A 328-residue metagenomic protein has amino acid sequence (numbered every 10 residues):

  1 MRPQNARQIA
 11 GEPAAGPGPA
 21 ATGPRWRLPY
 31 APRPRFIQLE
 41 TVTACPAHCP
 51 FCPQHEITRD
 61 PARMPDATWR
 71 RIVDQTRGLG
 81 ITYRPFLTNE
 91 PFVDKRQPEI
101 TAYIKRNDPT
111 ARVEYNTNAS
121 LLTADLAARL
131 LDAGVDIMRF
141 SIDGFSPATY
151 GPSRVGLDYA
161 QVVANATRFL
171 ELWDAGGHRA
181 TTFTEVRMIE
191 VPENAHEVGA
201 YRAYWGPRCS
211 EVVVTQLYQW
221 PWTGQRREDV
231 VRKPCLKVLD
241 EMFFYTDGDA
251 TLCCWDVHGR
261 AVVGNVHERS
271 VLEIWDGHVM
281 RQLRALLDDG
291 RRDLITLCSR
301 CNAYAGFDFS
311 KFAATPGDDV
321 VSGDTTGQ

Functional and structural regions predicted by a protein language model:
R2-I137, A148, P152, G156-A164 (+1 more regions): Conserved alpha-helical substructure of the radical SAM core
E40, L79-F86, I104-E114, D132-I142 (+2 more regions): Conserved C-terminal portion of the radical SAM core fold that forms the substrate/S-adenosylmethionine-binding
T43, N89, A119-L121, G144-S146 (+3 more regions): Short, flexible active-site-adjacent loop segments at beta-strand->alpha-helix junctions, enriched in small/polar
A44, H48, P234, L297: The −1 position to Zn-ligating cysteines in a subset of zinc-ribbon hairpins
H48, T246-D249: Residue-level recognition of short loop/turn positions
R59-P61, F92-D94, T123, S146-T149 (+5 more regions): Short catalytic/ligand-binding loop motif for oxyanion handling, primarily in non-cytosolic enzymes, centered on
E171-E185, A203-D229, D249-A250, C254-D308: C-terminal accessory region of radical SAM enzymes
L236-V238: Short, small/polar residue-rich loop motifs at catalytic or cofactor-binding pockets
